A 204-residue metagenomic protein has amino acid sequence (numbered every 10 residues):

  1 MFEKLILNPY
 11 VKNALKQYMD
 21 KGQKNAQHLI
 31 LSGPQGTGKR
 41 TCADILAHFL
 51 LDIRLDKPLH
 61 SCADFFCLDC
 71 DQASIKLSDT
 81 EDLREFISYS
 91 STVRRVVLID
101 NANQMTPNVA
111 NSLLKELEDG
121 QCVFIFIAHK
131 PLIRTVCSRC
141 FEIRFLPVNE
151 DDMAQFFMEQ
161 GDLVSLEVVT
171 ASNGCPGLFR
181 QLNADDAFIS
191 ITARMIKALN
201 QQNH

Functional and structural regions predicted by a protein language model:
M1-P58, C122, H129-H204: Charged, glycine-rich active-site and insertion segments that engage polyanionic ligands
L15-K21, L77-V96, Q104, N108-K115: Conserved alpha-helical scaffold flanking the Walker A/P-loop in AAA+ ATPase domains
K24-N25, H60-A63, S91-V93, D119-Q121: Short loop/turn elements that form and flank the Walker-type P-loop nucleotide-binding site in RecA-like NTPase cores
I53-C70: Conserved catalytic segments around the Walker B and adjacent sensor/switch elements of P-loop NTPase domains
D71-K76, A102, E142: Flexible beta-alpha connector loops of hexameric P-loop NTPases
D79, N101, M105, V109 (+2 more regions): Helical "lid/switch" subdomain of P-loop NTPase nucleotide-binding domains
I87, E116-C122, E142: A short alpha->loop->secondary-structure connector
V97-D100, L113, C122-H129: Structural recognition of the conserved hydrophobic beta-strand(s) that form the central parallel beta-sheet of P-loop
